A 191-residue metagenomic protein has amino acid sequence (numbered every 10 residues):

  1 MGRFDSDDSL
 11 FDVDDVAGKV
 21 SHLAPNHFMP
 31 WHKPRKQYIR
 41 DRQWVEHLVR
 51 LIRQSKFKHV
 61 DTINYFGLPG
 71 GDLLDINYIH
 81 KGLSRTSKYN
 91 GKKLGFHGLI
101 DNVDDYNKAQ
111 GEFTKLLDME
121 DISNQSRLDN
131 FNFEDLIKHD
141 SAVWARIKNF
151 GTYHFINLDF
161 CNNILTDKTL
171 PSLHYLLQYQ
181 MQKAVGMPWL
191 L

Functional and structural regions predicted by a protein language model:
M1-Y89: S-adenosyl-L-methionine
T62-N64, G95, H154-F155: Structural motif
P69, T86-D104: Conserved acidic E/D residue at the C-terminus of a beta-strand in Rossmann-like folds
P69-G70, I100-D101, H154-N162, L191: Short loop/turn segments at strand-loop or loop-helix junctions that form parts of catalytic or ligand-binding pockets
L73-L83, D105-F113, K138-S141, T166-P171: A short acidic (Asp/Glu
N107-T152: S-adenosyl-L-methionine
I137-H139, N162-M187: A short, conserved alpha-helix within the catalytic core of class I
K148-L170: A short SAM/SAH-binding and catalytic strip from SAM-dependent methyltransferases
